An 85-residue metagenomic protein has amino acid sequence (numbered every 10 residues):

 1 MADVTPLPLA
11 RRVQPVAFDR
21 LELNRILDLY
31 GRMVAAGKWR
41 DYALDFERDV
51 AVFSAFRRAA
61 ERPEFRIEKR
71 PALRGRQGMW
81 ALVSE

Functional and structural regions predicted by a protein language model:
A2-V52: Negatively charged, low-complexity tracts enriched in Asp/Glu with abundant Ser/Thr
D41-A43, S54, R66, A81: Generic structural signal for residues positioned in beta-strands
E47-V52, R58-P63, L73: Short, charged/polar surface micro-motifs in flexible loops or helix N-caps
A51-R57, M79-S84: Generic recognition of long tandem-repeat/solenoid scaffolds
P63-E85: Intrinsically disordered, low-complexity regulatory segments enriched in Ser/Thr/Pro and charged residues
